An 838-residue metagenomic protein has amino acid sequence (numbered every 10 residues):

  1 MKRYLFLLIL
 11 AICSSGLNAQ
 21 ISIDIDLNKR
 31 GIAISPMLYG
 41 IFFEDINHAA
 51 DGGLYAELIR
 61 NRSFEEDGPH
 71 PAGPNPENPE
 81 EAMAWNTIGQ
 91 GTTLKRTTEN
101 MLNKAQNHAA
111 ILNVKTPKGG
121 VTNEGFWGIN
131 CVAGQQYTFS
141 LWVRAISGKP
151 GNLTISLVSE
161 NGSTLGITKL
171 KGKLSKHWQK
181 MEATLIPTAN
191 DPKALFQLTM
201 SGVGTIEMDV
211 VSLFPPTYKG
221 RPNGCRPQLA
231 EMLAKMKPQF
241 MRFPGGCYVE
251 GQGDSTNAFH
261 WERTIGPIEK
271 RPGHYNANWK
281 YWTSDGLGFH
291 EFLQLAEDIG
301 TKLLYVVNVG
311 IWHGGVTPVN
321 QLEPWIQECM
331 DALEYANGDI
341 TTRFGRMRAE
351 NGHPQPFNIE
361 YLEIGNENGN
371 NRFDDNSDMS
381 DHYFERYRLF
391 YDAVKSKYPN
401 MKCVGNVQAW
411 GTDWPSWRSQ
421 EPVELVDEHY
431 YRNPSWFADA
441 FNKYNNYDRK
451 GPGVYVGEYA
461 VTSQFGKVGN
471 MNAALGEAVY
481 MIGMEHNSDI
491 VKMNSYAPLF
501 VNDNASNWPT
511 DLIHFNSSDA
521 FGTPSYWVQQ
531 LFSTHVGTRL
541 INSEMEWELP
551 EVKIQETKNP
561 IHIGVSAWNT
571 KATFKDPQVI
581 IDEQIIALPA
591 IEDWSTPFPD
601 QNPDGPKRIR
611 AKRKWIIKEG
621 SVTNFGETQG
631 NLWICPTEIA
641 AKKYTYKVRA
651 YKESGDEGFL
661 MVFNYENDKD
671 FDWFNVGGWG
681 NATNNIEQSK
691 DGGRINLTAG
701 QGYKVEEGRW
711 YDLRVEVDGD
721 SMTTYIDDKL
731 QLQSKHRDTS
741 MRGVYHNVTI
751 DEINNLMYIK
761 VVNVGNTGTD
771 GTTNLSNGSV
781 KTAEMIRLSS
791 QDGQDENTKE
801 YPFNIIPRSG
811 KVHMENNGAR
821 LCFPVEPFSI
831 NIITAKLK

Functional and structural regions predicted by a protein language model:
I41, A72-I111, V249-F289, Q321-W325 (+2 more regions): Aromatic- and acidic-residue-enriched carbohydrate-binding clefts of CAZyme catalytic domains
T98-G119, A611-L632, Y644, T683-I686: Short carbohydrate-recognition loop motifs
K118-K235, L322: Extended acidic/polar, glycine-enriched regions that form or flank non-catalytic beta-rich accessory modules
T168, D691-R714: Short, aromatic/His-centered strand-loop micro-motif at the edge of beta-sheets
M181-A183, Y646-V648, W710-V717, M722-I726: Short tryptophan-centered beta-strand motifs in secreted/extracellular beta-sheet-rich domains of glycan-recognition
L295, L389-K395, P399-K402, W417-R418 (+3 more regions): Catalytic-core region of carbohydrate-active enzymes that cleave or remodel glycosidic bonds
P560-H562, A567-T573, G626-Q688: Secretory/extracellular carbohydrate-interaction modules and structurally similar beta-sandwich "look-alikes"
G743-S779, M785, S829-T834: Carbohydrate-binding surface patches
